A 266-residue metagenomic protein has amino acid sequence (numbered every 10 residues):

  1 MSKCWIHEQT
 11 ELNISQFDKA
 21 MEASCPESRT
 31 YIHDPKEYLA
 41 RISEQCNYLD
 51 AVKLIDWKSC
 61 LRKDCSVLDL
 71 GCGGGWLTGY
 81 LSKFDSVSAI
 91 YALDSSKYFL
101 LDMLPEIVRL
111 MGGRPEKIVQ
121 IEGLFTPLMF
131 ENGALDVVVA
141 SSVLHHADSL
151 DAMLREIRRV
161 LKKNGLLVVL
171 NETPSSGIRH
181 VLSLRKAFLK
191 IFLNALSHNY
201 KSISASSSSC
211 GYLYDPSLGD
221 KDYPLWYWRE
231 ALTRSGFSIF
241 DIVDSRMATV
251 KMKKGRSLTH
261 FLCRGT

Functional and structural regions predicted by a protein language model:
M1-P35: N-terminal, positively charged/glycine-rich alpha-helical extensions of SAM-dependent methyltransferases
E44-K63: Conserved alpha-helix/loop element of class I SAM-dependent methyltransferases that forms part of the SAM/SAH-binding
W76-T126: Class I SAM-dependent methyltransferase SAM/SAH-binding core
V139: A conserved beta-strand element that flanks and buttresses the S-adenosyl-L-methionine
D151-K163: A short glycine-rich, Lys/Arg-flanked "PGG" loop and its adjoining helix->strand segment in the class I
L166-H198: Conserved class I S-adenosyl-L-methionine
G219-G236: Short alpha-helix
S235-S238, V250-T266: Core SAM-dependent methyltransferase catalytic element
